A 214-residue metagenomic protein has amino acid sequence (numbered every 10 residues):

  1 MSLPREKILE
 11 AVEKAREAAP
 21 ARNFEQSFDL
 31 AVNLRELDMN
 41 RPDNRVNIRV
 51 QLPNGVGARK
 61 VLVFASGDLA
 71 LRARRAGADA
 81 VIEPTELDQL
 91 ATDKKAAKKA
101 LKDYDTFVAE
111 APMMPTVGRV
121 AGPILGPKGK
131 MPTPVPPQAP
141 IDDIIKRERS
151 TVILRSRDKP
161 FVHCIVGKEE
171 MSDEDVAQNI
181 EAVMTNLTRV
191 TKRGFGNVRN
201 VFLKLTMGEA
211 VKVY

Functional and structural regions predicted by a protein language model:
E10-A18: Interdomain regulatory linker/hinge segments that flank or connect interaction modules in polarity/junction/synaptic
A11, A73, G126, L203: Residue-level signature of catalytic and energy-coupling elements of molecular machines, predominantly ATP/GTP-dependent
E17-L71, T92-K94: Translation machinery proteins
R22-S27, V190-F202: Flexible, glycine/charged-enriched surface loops at secondary-structure junctions
S27, N33-R35, S66-D68, T85-L87 (+3 more regions): Short, ordered loop/turn segments at secondary-structure junctions
I82-A182: Long, charge-patterned amphipathic alpha-helical coiled-coil/hairpin "stalk" segments used as oligomerization
Q178-K192: A conserved acidic, glycine/proline-rich C-terminal tail/linker
F202-Y214: C-terminal edge-of-domain segments
